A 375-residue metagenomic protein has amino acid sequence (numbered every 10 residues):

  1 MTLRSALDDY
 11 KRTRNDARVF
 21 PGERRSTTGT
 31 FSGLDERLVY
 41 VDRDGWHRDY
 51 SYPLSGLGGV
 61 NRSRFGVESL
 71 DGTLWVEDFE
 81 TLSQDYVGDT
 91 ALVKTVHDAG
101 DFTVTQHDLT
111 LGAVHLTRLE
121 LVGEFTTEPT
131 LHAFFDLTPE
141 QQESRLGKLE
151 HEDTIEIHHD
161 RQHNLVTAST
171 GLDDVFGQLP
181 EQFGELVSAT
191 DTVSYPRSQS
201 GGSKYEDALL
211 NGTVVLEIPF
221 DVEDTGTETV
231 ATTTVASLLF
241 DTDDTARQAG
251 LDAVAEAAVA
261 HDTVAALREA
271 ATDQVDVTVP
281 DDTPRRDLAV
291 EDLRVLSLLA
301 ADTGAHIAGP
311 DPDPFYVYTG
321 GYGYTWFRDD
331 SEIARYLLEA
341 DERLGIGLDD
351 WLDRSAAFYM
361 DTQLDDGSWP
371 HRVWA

Functional and structural regions predicted by a protein language model:
M1-T283, L338-I346: Terminal accessory carbohydrate-recognition/targeting modules of carbohydrate-active enzymes
H115-T117, L288, D329, S355: Alpha-helical packing segments of well-folded alpha/beta enzyme cores
A231-A253, G309-W326, H371-A375: The feature captures the catalytic groove of carbohydrate-active enzymes
V277-Y318: Conserved oxyanion/phosphate-binding beta-strand-loop segments in alpha/beta enzyme cores
E291, V295-L299, Y336-L337, F358 (+1 more regions): Generic, well-ordered alpha-helical scaffold segments in large soluble proteins
A300-P314, E342-A375: Helix-terminus loop motifs that line ligand-binding clefts
G323-D341, G345, D349-D353: Well-ordered alpha-helical segments within folded domains of soluble proteins
